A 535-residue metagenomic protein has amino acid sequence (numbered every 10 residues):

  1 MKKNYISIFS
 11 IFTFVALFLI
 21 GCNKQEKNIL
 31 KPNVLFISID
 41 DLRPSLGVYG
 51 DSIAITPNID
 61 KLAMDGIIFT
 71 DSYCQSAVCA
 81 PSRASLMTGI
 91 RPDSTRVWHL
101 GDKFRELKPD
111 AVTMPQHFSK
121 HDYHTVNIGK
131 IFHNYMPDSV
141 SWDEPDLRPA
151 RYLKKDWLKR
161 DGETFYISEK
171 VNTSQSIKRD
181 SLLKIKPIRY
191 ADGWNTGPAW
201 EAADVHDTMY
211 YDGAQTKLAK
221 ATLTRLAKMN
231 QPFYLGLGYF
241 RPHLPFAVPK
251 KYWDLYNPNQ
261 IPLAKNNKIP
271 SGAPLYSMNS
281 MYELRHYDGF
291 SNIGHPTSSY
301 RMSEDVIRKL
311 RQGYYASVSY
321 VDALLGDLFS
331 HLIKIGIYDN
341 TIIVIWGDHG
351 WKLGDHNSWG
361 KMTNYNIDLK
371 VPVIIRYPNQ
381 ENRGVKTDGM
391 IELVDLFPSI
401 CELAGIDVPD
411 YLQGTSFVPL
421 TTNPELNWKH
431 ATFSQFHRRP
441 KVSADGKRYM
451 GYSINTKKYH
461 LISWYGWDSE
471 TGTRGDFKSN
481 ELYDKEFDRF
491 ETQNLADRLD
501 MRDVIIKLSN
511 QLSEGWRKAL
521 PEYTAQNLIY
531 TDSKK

Functional and structural regions predicted by a protein language model:
K2-F9, T13, C22-R474, K478 (+3 more regions): Formylglycine-dependent sulfatase
L482-Y483: Short hydrophobic beta-strand that contains or immediately precedes a catalytic carboxylate
F487: Extracellular, beta-strand-rich glycan-interacting domains
A525-Q526: Short, glycine/acidic-rich hinge or "gate" loops at secondary-structure transitions that mediate conformational
